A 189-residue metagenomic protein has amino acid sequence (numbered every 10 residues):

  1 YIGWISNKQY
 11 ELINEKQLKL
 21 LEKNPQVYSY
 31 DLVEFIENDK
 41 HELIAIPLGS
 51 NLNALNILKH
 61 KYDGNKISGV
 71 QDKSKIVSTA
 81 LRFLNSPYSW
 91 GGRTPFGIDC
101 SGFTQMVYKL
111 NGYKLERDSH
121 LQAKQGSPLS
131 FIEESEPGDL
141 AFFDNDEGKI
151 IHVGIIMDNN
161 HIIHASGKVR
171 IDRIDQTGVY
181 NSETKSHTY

Functional and structural regions predicted by a protein language model:
Y1-S86: Boundary regions of SH3-family modules and the immediately adjacent low-complexity/disordered segments in eukaryotic
L12, L18, L129, M157-Y189: Aromatic- and glycine-rich peptidoglycan recognition patches
L18-E34, M106-Q122, M157: Short, basic/aromatic beta-hairpin or loop at an interaction surface
S50, G138-D139: Structural motif
Y88-E136: Catalytic cysteine-centered active-site loop
L140, I150-H161: Catalytic nucleophile-His microenvironment captured as a short glycine-rich beta-strand/loop that brackets
D146-E147: A flexible loop/linker signature enriched in serine peptidases of the S9 family
